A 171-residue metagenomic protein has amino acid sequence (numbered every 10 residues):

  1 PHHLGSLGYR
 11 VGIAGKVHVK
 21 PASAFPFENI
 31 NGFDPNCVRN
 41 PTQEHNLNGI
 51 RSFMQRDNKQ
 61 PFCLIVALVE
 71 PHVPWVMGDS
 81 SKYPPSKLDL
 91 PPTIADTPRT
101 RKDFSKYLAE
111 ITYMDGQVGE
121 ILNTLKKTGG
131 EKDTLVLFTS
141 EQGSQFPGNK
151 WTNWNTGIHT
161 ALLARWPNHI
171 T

Functional and structural regions predicted by a protein language model:
P1-T171: Formylglycine-dependent sulfatase
